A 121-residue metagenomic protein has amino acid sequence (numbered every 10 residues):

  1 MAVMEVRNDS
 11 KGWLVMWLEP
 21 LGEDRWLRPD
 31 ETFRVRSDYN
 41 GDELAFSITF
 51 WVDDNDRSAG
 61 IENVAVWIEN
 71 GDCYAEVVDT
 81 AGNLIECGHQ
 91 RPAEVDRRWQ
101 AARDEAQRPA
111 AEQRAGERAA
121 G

Functional and structural regions predicted by a protein language model:
A2-E5, L14, E19, E23-R34 (+1 more regions): Intrinsically disordered, low-complexity segments enriched in small/polar residues
D9-K11: Short solvent-exposed strand-capping/beta-turn motif centered on an Asx-Ser/Thr pair
